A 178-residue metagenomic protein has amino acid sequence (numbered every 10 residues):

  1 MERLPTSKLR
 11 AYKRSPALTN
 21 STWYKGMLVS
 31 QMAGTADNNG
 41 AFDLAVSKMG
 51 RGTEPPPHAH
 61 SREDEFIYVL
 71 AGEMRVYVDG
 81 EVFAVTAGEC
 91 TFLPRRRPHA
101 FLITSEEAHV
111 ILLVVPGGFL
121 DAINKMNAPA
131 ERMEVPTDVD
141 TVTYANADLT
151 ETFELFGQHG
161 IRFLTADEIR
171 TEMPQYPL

Functional and structural regions predicted by a protein language model:
M1-G26, D37-F42, R51-A59, E63 (+3 more regions): Jelly-roll (double-stranded beta-helix
I67: Structured binding elements
